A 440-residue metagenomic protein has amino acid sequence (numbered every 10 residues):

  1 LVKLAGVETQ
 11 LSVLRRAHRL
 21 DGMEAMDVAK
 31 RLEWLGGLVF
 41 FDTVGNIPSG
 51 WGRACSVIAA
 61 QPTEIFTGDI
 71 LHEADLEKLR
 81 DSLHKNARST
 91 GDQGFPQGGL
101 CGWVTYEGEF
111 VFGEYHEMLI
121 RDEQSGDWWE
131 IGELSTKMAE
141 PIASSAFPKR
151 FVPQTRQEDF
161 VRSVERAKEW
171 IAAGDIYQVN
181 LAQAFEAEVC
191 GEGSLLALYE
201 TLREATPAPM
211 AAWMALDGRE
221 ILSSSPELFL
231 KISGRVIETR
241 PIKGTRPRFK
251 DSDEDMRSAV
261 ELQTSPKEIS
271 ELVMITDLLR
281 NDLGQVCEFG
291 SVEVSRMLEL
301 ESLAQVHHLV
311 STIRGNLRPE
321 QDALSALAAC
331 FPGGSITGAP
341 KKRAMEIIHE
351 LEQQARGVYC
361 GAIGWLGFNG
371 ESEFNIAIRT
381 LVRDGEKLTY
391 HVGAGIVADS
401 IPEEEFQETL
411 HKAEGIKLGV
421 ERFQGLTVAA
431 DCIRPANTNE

Functional and structural regions predicted by a protein language model:
L1-A429, N439-E440: Extended alpha-helical targeting/anchoring segments, especially N-terminal organellar/secretory targeting helices
R434-A436: Short, low-complexity intrinsically disordered segments enriched in A/P/G/S/L with frequent Arg, especially at protein
